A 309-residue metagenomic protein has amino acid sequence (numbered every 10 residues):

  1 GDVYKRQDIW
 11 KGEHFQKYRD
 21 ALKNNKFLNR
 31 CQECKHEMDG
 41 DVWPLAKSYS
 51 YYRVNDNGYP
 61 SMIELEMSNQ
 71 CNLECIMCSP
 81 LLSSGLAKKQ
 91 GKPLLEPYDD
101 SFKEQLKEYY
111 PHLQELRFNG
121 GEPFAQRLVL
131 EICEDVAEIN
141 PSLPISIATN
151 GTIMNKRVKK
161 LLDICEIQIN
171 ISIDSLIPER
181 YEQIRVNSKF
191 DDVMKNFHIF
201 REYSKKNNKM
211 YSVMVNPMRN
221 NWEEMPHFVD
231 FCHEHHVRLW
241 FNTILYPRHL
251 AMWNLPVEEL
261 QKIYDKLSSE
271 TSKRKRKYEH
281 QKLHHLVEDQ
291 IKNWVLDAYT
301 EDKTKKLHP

Functional and structural regions predicted by a protein language model:
V3-Y4: Short, small-residue-biased leader/transition segments that mark boundaries at the very start of proteins
I9-M67, L82-G85, Y109-Y110, L296-H308: N-terminal [4Fe-4S]-dependent radical SAM core
Q32-E33, L73-M77: C-type cytochrome heme c attachment motif
P60-Q70, L81-Y98, P111-Q126, I139-M154 (+3 more regions): Core AdoMet radical
E104-Y109, C133-E138, L161-L162: Leucine-rich repeat
L106-K107, A137-N140, R201-N207: Alpha-helix termini
L128-E134, K156-L162, M225: Distinct, well-ordered alpha-helical segments
P144-S146, E166-N170, D191-D302, L307-H308: Conserved C-terminal portion of the radical SAM core fold that forms the substrate/S-adenosylmethionine-binding
